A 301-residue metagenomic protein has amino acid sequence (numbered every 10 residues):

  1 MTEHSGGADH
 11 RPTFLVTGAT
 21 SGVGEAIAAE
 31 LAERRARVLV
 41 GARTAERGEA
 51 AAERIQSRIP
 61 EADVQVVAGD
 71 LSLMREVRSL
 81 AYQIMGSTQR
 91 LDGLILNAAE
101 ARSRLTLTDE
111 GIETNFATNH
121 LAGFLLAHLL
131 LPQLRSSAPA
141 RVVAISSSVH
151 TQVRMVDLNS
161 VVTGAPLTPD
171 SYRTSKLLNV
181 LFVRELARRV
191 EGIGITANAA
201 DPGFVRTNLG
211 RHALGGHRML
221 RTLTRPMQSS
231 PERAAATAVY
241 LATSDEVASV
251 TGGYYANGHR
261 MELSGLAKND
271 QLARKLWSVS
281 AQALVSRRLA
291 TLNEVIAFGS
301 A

Functional and structural regions predicted by a protein language model:
T2-A42: Canonical Rossmann dinucleotide-binding motif of NAD(H)/NADP(H)-dependent dehydrogenases/reductases, specifically
H10, I59-D63, Q83-L96, R102-L107: A glycine-rich helix->loop->beta "capping" turn within Rossmann-like NAD(P)(H)-dependent oxidoreductase domains
A19, G41-E49, L71: N-terminal Rossmann-fold cofactor-binding loop
A45, V67-Y82: The beta1-alpha1 cofactor-binding region of Rossmann-like NAD(H)/NADP(H)-dependent oxidoreductases
A99-F116, R135-I193, D201-G216, R221: Catalytic loop of short-chain dehydrogenase/reductase
H120-L121: Ankyrin-repeat alpha-helix packing hotspot
A127-H128, R184: A short, exposed helix-loop element centered on a Lys and neighboring polar residues
S175, A199, R221-E262, K268-R274 (+1 more regions): C-terminal helical subdomain
